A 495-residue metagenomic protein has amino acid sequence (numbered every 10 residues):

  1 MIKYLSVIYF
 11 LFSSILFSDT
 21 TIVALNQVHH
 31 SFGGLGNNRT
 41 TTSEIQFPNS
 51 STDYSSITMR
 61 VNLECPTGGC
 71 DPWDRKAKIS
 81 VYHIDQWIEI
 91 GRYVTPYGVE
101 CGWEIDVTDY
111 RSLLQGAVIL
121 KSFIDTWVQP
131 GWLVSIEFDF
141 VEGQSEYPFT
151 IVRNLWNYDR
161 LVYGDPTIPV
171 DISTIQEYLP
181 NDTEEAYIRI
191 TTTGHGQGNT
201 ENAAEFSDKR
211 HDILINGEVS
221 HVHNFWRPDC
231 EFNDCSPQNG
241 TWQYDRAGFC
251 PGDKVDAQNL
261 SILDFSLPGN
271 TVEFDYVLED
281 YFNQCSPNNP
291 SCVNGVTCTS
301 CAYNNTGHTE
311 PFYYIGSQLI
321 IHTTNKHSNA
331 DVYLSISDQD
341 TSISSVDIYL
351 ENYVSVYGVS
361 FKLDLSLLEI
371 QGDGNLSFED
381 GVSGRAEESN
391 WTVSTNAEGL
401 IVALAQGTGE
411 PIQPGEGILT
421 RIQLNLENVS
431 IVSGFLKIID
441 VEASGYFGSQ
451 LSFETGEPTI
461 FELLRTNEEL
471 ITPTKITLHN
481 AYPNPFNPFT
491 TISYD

Functional and structural regions predicted by a protein language model:
M1-L5: Positively charged n-region of N-terminal signal peptides that target proteins for export
S6-S18: Hydrophobic h-region of N-terminal signal peptides that target proteins for export in Gram-negative bacteria
D19-S328: Extracellular/secretory-pathway and virion-surface proteins
Q46, D139, Q176-Y178, S261 (+5 more regions): Generic structural detector for well-ordered beta-strands
M59-V61, I190, I348-L350, T490-D495: Aromatic/hydrophobic beta-strand junction motif of beta-rich domains
N181, N352-V354, P485-N487: A generic beta-sheet turn/junction motif
H327-I471, K475-T477: Acidic, low-complexity intrinsically disordered segments
L470-D495: Short loop/turn motifs at secondary-structure boundaries
